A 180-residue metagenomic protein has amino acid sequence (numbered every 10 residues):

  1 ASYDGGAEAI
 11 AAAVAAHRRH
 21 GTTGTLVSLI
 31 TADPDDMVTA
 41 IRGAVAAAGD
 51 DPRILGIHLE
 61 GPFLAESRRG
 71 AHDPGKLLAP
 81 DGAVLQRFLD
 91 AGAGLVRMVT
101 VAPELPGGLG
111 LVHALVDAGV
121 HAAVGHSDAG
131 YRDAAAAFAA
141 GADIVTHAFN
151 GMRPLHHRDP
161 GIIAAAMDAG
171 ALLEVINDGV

Functional and structural regions predicted by a protein language model:
A1-A7: Di-metal (Zn2+ and/or Mg2+/Mn2+) metal-binding site signature of metallo-dependent hydrolases with the MBL/beta-CASP
E8-A9, A40-G43, D81-A83, H157-I163: Charged helix-capping and loop-helix junction motifs
I10, V14, V38-V45, L85 (+2 more regions): Generic structural signal for well-ordered alpha-helices, preferentially at hydrophobic/aromatic core positions
A11-A40, R53-E66, G92-P106, V120-A122 (+2 more regions): Divalent metal-dependent hydrolysis catalytic cores, especially in the metallo-beta-lactamase
D33-P34, E66, H72-G75, E104-P106 (+3 more regions): Short, small-residue-enriched loops and turns at beta-alpha junctions that line or gate enzyme active sites
A65-D90: Conserved phosphate-binding/catalytic loop of the ribokinase/pfkB sugar-kinase fold
R87, V96-P103, G108-G130, A134-M152: Extended, charged catalytic domains and RNA/DNA-binding interfaces, predominantly in divalent-metal-using enzymes
D133-A136, A140-V180: Active-site-adjacent C-terminal substructures of enzyme catalytic domains
